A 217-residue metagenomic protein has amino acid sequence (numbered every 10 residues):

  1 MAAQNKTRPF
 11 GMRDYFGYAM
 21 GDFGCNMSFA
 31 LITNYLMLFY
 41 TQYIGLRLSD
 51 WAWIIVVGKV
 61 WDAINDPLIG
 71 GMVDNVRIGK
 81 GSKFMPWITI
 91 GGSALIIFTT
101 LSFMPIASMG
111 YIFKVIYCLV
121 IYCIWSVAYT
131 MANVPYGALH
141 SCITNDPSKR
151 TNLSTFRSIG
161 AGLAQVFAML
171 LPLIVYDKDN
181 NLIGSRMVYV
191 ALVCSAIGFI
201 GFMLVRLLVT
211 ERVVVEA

Functional and structural regions predicted by a protein language model:
A2-A217: Membrane-embedded alpha-helical bundles of multi-pass transporters/translocases, especially carrier/permease families
